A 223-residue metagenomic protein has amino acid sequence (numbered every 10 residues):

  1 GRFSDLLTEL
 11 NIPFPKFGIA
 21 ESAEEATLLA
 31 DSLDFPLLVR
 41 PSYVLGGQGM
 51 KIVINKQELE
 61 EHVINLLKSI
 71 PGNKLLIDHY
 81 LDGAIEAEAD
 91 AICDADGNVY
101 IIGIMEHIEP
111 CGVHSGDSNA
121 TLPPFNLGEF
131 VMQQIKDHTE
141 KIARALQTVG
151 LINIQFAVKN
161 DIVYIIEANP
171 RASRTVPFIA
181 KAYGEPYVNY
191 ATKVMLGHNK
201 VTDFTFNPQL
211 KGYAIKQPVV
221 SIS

Functional and structural regions predicted by a protein language model:
G1, L10, L33-P36, G46 (+1 more regions): ATP-dependent carboxylate activation and anion-phosphoryl transfer catalytic cores that bind Mg-ATP to form
G1-M50: A conserved helix-loop-beta module that forms one wall/lid of the active-site cleft in ATP-utilizing catalytic domains
